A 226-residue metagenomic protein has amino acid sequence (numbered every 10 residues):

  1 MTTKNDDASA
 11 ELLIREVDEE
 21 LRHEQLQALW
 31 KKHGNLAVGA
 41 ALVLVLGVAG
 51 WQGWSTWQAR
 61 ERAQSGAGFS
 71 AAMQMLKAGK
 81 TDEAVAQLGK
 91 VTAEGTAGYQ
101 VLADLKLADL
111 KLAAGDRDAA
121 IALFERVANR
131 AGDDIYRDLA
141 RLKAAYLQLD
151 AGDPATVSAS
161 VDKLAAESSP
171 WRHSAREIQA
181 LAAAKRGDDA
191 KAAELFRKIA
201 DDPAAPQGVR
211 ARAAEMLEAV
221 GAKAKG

Functional and structural regions predicted by a protein language model:
T2-A40: N-terminal positive-inside, membrane-proximal cytosolic segments immediately preceding the first
E20, R62-G66, D82-V85, A155: Amphipathic alpha-helical repeat elements characteristic of tetratricopeptide repeat
H33-W57: Single-pass alpha-helical transmembrane signal-anchor segments
A37-A40, E61, G79, K111 (+2 more regions): Short Lys/Arg-rich amphipathic alpha-helical segments
G50-F69, D189: Aromatic-capped interface at the extracytoplasmic side of an N-terminal signal-anchor transmembrane helix
T56-A59, T92-G95, N129-A131: Flexible helix-coil transition and linker loops at the boundaries of alpha-helical arrays
A67-L105: Short extracytoplasmic
G98-G226: Soluble extracytoplasmic domains of inner/organellar membrane proteins
